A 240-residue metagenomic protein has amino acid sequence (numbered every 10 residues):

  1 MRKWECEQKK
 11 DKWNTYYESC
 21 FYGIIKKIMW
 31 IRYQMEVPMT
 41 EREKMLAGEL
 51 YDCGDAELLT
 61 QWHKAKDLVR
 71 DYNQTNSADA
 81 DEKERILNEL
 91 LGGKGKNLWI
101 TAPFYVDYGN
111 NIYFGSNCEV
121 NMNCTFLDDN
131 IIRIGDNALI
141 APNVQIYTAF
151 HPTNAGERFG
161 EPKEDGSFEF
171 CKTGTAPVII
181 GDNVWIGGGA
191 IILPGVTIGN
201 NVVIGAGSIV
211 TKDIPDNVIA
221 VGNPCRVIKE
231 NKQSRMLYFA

Functional and structural regions predicted by a protein language model:
R2-E7, K12-N97, P152-T153, C225-A240: Terminal amphipathic alpha-helical/low-complexity segments used for targeting or macromolecular assembly
R42-E43, L90, E169-F170, A176-P177 (+1 more regions): Short secondary-structure boundary/capping segments
L46, I179-G181, P215: Residue-level recognition of short, solvent-exposed, well-ordered loop/turn junctions that link secondary-structure
F104-F114, E119-T197, N223-P224, K229-A240: Flexible, glycine/small-residue-enriched loop-and-beta-strand segment within the central core of proteins
I191-V221, C225: C-terminal/domain-terminus segments
